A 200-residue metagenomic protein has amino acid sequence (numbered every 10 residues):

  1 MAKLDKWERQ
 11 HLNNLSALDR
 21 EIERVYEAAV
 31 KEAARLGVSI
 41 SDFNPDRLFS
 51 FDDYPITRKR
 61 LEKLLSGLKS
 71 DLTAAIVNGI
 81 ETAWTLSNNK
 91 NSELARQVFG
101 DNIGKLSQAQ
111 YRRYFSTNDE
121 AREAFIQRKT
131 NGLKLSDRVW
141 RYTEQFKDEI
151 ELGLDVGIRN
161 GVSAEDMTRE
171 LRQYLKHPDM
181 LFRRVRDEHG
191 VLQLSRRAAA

Functional and structural regions predicted by a protein language model:
M1-A198: N-terminal leader/targeting and assembly helices and adjacent pre-domain segments
